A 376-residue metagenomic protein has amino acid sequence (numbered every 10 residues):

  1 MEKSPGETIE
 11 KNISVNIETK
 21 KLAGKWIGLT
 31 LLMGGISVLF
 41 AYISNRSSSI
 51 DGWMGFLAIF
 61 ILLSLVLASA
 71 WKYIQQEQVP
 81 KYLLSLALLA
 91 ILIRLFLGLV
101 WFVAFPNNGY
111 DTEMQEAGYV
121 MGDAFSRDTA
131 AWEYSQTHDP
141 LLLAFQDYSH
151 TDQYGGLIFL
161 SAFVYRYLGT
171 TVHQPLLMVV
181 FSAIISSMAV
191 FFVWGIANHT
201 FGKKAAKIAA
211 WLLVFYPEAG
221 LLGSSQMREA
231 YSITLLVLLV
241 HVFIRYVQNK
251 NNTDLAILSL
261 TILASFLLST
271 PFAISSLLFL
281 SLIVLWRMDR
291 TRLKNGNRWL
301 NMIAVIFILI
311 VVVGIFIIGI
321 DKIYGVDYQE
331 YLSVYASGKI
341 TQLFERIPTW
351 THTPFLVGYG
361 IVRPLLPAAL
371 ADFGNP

Functional and structural regions predicted by a protein language model:
G34, R46-F60, L366-P376: Membrane-interface anchor segments at the N-terminal boundary of transmembrane helices in multi-pass membrane enzymes
L65, L177-T200: Transmembrane-helix motifs of polytopic, lipid-linked glycan transferases
D123-T171, G360-I361: Short hydrophobic/aromatic helix or loop-helix immediately within or flanking a transmembrane segment in polytopic
V172-L176, V193-F215: Transmembrane-helix signature of polytopic, membrane-embedded enzymes that assemble or transfer cell-envelope glycans
F192, S232-Q248: Specific aromatic-rich, kink-prone transmembrane helix
G220-L221, L239-V242, Y246, D254-S276: Membrane-interface alpha helices of multi-pass inner-membrane proteins
S224-A230: Short acidic/glycine- and proline-prone juxtamembrane loop motifs at membrane-interface regions of multi-pass membrane
S269-P376: Alpha-helical transmembrane segments and terminal signal-anchor/GPI-anchor hydrophobic tails, characterized by long
